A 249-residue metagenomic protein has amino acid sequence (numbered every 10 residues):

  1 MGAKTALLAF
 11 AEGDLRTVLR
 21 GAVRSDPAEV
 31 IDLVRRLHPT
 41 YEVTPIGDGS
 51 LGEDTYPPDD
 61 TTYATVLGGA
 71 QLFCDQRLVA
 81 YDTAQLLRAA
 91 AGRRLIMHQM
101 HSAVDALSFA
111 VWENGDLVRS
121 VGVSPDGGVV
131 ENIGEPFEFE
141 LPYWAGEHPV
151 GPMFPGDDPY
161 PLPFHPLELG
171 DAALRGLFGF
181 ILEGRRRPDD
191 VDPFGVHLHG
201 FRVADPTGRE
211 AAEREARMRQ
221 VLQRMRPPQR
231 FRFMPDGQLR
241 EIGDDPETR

Functional and structural regions predicted by a protein language model:
M1-V30, E247-T248: Short, extreme N-terminal segment that most often corresponds to the first beta-strand
L7-L8, L15, L19, L33 (+17 more regions): Generic detector of leucine side chains in alpha-helical contexts
V18-R20, T83, P125: Short acidic, gly/pro-rich beta-turn/loop elements at beta-sheet edges and active-site/ligand-binding grooves
R24, P39, A91, G179-E183 (+1 more regions): Generic surface-pattern signal
A28-V123, E131: Short, intrinsically disordered low-complexity segments
M100, N114, V118-R249: Long, compositionally biased intrinsically disordered terminal regions
